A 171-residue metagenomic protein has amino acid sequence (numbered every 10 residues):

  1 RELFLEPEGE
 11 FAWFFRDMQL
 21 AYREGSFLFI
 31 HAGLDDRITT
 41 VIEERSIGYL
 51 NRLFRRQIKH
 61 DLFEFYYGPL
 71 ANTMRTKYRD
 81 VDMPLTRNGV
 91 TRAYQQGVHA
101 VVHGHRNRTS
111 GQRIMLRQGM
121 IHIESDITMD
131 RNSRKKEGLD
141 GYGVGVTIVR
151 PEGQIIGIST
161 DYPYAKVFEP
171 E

Functional and structural regions predicted by a protein language model:
R1-T91: Active-site-proximal loop/helix segment associated with metal-binding centers of metalloenzymes
E24, P151-E152: Structural motif
F29, D36, V41-G48, N107 (+3 more regions): General "foldedness" signal
D36, I127-M129, Y162: Residue-level detector of flexible, active-site-proximal loop/helix-junction positions within diverse enzyme catalytic
K59, K77, K135-K136, K166: Context-gated lysine
M83-T147, I155: Conserved beta-sheet core of the metallophosphoesterase superfamily
Y162-E171: A short C-terminal boundary segment appended to hydrolase-like catalytic domains
